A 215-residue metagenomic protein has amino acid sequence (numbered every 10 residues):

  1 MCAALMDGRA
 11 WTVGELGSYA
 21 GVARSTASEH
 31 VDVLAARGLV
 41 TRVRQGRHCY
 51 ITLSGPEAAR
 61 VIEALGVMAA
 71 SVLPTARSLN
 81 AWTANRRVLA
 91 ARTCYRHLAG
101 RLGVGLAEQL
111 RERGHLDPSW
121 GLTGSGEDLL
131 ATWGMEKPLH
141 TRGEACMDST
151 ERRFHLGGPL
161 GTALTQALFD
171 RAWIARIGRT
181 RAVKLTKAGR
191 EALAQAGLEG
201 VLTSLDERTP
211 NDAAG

Functional and structural regions predicted by a protein language model:
M1-V22, C49-Y50, P56, L89 (+1 more regions): N-terminal helix-turn-helix DNA-binding core of bacterial DNA-binding proteins
A3, E29, E191: DNA-binding alpha-helical recognition surfaces that contact promoter or target DNA
D7, A59-P118, W133-R179, G200-G215: Amphipathic alpha-helical dimerization/coiled-coil segments that flank or bridge DNA-binding/regulatory modules
V13-V40: Canonical helix-turn-helix DNA-binding module
A35-Q45, C49-T52, S119, I177-G178: Beta-hairpin "wing" of winged helix-turn-helix
V43-A69, L122, G126-L129, G189: Basic, amphipathic "hinge/linker" alpha-helix immediately C-terminal to the N-terminal HTH DNA-binding motif
T52, G100, T123, G158 (+1 more regions): Residue-level signal for threonine
